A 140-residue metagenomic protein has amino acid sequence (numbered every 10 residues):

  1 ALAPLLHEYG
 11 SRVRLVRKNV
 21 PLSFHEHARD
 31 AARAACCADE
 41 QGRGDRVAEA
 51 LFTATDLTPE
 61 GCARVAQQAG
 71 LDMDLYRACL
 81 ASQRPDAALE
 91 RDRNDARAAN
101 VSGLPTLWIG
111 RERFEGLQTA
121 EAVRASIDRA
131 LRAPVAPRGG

Functional and structural regions predicted by a protein language model:
A1-H7, A63-G140: C-terminal cap of thioredoxin/glutaredoxin-like
A1-Q68, R77, A133, P137-G140: Structural alpha/beta surface segment adjacent to cysteine/selenocysteine redox centers across thiol/disulfide enzymes
